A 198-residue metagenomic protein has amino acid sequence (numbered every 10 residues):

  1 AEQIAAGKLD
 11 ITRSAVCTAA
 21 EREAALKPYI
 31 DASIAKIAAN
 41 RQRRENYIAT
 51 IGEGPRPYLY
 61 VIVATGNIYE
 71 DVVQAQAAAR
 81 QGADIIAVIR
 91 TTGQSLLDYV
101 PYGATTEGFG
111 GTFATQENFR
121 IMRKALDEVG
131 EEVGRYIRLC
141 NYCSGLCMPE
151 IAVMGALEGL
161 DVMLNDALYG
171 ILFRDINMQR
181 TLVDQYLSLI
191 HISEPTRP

Functional and structural regions predicted by a protein language model:
A1-E158, V162-F173: Metallocofactor- and cofactor-centric catalytic cores in central/energy metabolism, strongly enriched
V100-A104, D175-Y186: C-terminal helical cap(s) of enzyme catalytic domains, especially alpha/beta-barrels
I190-P198: Residue-level detector of conserved catalytic or cofactor/ligand-binding positions in enzyme active sites
